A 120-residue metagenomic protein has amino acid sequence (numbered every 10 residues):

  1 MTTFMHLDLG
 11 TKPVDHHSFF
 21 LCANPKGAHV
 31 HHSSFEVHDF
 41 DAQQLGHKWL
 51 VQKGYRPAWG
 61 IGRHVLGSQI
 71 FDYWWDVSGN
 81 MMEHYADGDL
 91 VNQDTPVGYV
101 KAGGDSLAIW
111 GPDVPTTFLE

Functional and structural regions predicted by a protein language model:
M1-H16: Core segments of cupin and vicinal oxygen chelate
M1-T3, H31, I70-D72: Short beta-strand micro-motifs in enzyme catalytic cores
T3, F19, Q44-K48: Internal, well-ordered alpha-helical scaffold/interface segments that support domain packing or protein-protein contacts
P13-P25: Solvent-exposed, charged amphipathic helical/linker segments at domain boundaries
V14-H17, H32, H64: Histidine-centered active-site/metal-ligand motif
A28-F35: N-terminal beta-strand motif that seeds the catalytic metal site of vicinal oxygen chelate
F35-M82, A86-N92, V100, G104-S106 (+1 more regions): Vicinal oxygen chelate
